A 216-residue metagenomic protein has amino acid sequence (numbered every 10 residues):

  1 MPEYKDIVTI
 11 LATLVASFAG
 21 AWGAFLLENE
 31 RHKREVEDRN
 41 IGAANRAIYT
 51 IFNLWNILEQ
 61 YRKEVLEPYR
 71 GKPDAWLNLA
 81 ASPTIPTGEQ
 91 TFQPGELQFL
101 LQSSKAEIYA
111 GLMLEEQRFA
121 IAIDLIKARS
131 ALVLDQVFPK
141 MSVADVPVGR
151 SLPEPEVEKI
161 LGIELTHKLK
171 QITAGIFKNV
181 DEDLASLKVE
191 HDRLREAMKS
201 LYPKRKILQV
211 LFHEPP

Functional and structural regions predicted by a protein language model:
M1-H32: Membrane-embedded hydrophobic alpha-helical segments
G20, A24-E28, D38, F92 (+2 more regions): General secondary-structure edge motif
L27-F52: Juxtamembrane membrane-water interface segments immediately C-terminal to a transmembrane helix
N45, Y49-P216: Interfacial alpha-helical end/capping and short helix-turn segments at domain and membrane boundaries
